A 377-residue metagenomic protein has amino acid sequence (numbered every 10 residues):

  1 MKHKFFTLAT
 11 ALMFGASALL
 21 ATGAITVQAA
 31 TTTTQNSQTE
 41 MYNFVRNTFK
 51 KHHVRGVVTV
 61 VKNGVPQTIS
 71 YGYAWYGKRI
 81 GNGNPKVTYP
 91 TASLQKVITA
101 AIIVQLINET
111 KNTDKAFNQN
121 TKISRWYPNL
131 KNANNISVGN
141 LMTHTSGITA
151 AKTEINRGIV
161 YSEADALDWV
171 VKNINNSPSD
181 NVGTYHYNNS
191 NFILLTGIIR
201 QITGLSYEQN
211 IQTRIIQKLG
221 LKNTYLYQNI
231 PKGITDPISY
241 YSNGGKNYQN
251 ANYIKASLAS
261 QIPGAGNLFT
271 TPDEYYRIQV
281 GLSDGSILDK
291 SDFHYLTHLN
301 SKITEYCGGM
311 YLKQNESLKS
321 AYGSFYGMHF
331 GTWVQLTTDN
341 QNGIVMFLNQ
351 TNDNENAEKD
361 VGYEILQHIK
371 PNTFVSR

Functional and structural regions predicted by a protein language model:
M1-Q28: Sec-dependent N-terminal signal peptides of Gram-positive bacterial secreted proteins and lipoproteins
T39-Y89, K111, K115-A116: Short, conserved catalytic-motif segment at the N-terminal edge
V54, K78-N140, P178-Y187, P263-G266 (+3 more regions): Short active-site loop at a secondary-structure junction that contains or immediately precedes the catalytic residue(s)
P90, L106-T149, Q201-Y241: Active-site helix/loop module of the DD-peptidase/beta-lactamase fold, centered on the serine-lysine SxxK catalytic
I155-P231, I262, G266: Catalytic-site signature segments of enzymes, centered on catalytic residues
I230-I303: Penicillin-binding protein/beta-lactamase superfamily catalytic region
L299-D339, V345-Q350: Short, Gly/Ser/Thr-enriched beta-strand-loop segments that form substrate-interacting elements of hydrolase/peptidase
N352-R377: Short, gly/Ser/Thr-rich active-site loops of penicillin-recognizing serine hydrolases
